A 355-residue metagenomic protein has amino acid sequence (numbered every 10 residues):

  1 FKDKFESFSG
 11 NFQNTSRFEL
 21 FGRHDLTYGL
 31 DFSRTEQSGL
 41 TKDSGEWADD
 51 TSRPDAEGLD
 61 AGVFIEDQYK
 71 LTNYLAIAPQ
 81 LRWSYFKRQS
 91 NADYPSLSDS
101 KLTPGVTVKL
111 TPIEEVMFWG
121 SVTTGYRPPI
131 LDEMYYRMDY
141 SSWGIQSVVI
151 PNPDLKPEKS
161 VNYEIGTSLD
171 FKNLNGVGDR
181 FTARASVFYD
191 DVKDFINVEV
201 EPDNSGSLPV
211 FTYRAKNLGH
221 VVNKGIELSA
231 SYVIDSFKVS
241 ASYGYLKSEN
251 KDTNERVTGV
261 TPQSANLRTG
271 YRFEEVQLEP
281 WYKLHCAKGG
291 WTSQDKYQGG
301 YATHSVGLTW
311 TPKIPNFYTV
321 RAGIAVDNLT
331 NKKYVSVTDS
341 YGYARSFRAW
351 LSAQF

Functional and structural regions predicted by a protein language model:
F1, S38-W47, Q89-L102, L131-R137 (+4 more regions): Outer-membrane beta-barrel translocator domains and adjoining extracellular loop/strand segments of Gram-negative
F1-E6, A48-L59, Y94-S100, P153-K159 (+4 more regions): Replace "Gram-negative outer membrane beta-barrel proteins" with "bacterial and organellar outer membrane beta-barrel
F1-P95, R184-V187, G225, A230-V233 (+1 more regions): Face-selective signature of the C-terminal outer-membrane beta-barrel domain
F5-S7, S33-Q37, S84-S90, G125-P129 (+6 more regions): Structural signature of outer-membrane beta-barrel domains
G10-S16, V63-Y69, V106-L110, I165-L169 (+6 more regions): Residues on the lipid-exposed face of transmembrane beta-strands in outer-membrane beta-barrel proteins
N14, K70-N73, I77, V177-V192 (+4 more regions): Gram-negative outer-membrane beta-barrel transporters
T41, T111, M117-S121, D154-K216 (+2 more regions): Membrane-embedded beta-barrel scaffold of Gram-negative outer-membrane proteins
Y126, K193, A287-W291, Q298 (+1 more regions): C-terminal beta-signal and adjacent terminal beta-strands/loops of Gram-negative outer-membrane beta-barrel proteins
